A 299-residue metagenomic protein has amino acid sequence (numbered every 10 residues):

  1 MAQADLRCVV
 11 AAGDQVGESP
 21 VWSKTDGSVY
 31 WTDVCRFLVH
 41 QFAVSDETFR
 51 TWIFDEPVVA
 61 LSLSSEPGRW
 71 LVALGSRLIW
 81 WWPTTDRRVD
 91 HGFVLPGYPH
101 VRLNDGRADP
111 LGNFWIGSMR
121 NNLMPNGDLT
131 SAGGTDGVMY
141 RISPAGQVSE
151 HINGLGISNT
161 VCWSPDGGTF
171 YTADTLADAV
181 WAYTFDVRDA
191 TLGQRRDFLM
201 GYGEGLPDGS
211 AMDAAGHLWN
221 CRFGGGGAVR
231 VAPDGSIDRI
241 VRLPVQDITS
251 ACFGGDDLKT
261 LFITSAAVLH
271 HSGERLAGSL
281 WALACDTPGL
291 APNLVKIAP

Functional and structural regions predicted by a protein language model:
D5-A11, E47-I53, V89-P96, Q147-N153 (+2 more regions): A short beta-strand motif characteristic of beta-propeller blades
A12-D26, D55-L71, G97-N113, R120 (+4 more regions): Beta-rich, blade/repeat-based domains predominating in secreted/periplasmic proteins but also intracellular
Y30-T32, V72, W115-G117, Y171-A173 (+2 more regions): Residue position within the beta-strands of beta-propeller blades
L38-H40, R77, G137-Y140, A179-W181 (+2 more regions): A short loop-to-beta-strand structural motif that recurs across blades of beta-propeller domains
I116-G134, A266-A277: Short, conserved, GDST-rich strand-edge loop motifs in beta-rich repeat architectures
D178-A179, Y183, L199-S236: Loop/turn-rich, solvent-exposed surfaces of beta-rich toroidal or solenoidal domains
Y183-A190, A284-L290: Short loop/turn segments immediately following beta-strands, especially the blade-tip and inter-blade linker loops
C252-P299: Blade-level signature of beta-propeller repeat domains, shared across WD40, Kelch, NHL, RCC1 and BNR/Asp-box propellers
